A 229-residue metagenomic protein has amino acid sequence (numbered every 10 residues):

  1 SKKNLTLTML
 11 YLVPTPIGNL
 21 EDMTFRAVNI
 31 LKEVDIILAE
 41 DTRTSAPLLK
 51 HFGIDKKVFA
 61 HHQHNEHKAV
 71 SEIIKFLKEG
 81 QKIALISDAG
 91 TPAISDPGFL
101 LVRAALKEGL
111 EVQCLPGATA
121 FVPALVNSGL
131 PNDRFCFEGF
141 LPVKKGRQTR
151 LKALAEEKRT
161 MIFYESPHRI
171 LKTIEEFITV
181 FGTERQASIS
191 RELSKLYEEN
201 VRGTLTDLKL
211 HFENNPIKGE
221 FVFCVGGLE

Functional and structural regions predicted by a protein language model:
L5-Q63: Glycine-rich, flexible N-terminal cofactor/catalytic loop recognition
M9-L10, G80-A84, T160: Loop/turn-to-beta-strand initiation segments
I17-L20, D88-P92, P167-R169, L228-E229: Short glycine-rich anion-binding loops that position phosphate/pyrophosphate groups of nucleotides and phosphorylated
L31-I37, L110-V112, T160-M161: Short active-site oxyanion
H61-H67, L141-P142: Conserved helicase motor
H62, V70-T119: Glycine/small-residue-rich loop that forms an oxyanion/phosphate-binding "nest" at active or ligand-binding sites
L100-E157: Class I SAM-dependent methyltransferase SAM-binding "motif I" and its flanking Rossmann-like core
T160, Y164-E229: A contiguous loop/helix-start segment that scaffolds small-molecule binding in enzyme catalytic cores
